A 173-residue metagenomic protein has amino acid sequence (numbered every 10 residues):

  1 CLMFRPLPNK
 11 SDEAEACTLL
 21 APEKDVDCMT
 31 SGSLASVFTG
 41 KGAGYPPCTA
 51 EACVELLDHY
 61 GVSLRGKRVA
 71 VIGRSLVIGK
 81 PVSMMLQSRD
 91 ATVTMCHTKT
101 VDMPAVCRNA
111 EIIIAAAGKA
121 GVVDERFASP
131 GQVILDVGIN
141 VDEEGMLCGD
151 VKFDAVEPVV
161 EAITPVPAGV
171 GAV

Functional and structural regions predicted by a protein language model:
C1-M3, T94-M95, I114, P165: Short catalytic-loop micro-motif centered on adjacent basic/acidic residues
L2-L64, R68-V69: Anion-binding alpha/beta catalytic cores of soluble intermediary-metabolism enzymes, centered on
F4, E13, D90-A91, C107 (+3 more regions): Generic preference for well-ordered secondary structure
R5-P6, A116-K119, G138-I139: Short glycine-/small-residue-rich Rossmann-like dinucleotide-binding loops
P6, P47, P81, P165-P167 (+1 more regions): Proline-centered helix-kink/hinge sites
P6-N9, V77, V101, D142: Surface-exposed, flexible loop/turn segments at secondary-structure boundaries
D12-A35, L135-V173: Rossmann-fold NAD(P)-binding glycine/threonine-rich loop
K41-V133, M146-D154: Glycine-rich phosphate/diphosphate-binding loop of Rossmann-like nucleotide-binding domains
